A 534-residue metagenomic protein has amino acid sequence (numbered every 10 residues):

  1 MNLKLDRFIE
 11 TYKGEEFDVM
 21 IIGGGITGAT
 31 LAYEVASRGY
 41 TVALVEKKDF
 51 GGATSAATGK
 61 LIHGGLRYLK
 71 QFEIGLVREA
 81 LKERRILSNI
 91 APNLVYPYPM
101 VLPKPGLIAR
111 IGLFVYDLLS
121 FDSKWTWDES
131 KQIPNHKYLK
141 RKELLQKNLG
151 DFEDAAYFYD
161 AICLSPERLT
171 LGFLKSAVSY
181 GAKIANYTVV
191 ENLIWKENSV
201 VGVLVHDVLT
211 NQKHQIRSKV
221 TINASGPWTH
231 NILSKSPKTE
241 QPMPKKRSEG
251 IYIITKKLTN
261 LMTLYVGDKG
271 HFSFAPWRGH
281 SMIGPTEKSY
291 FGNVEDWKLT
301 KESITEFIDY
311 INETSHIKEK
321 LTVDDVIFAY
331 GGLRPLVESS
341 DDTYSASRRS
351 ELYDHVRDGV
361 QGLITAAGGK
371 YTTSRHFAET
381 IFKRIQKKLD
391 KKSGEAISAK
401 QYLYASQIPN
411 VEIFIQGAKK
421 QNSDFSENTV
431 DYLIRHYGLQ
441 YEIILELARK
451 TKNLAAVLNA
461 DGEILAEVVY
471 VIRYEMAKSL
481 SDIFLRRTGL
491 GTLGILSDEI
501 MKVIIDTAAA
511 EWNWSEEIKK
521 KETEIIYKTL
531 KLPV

Functional and structural regions predicted by a protein language model:
M1-V19, E34-R38: Extreme N-terminal leader/targeting segments of oxidoreductases
E15-F17, T210-V220: Core beta-strand elements of the Rossmann-like FAD/NAD(P) dinucleotide-binding domain in flavoenzyme oxidoreductases
G24-G25, K47: Glycine-rich Rossmann-fold phosphate-binding loop(s) that bind the pyrophosphate of adenine dinucleotide cofactors
A36-A57: Glycine-rich FAD pyrophosphate-binding loop
K60-E143, F272: Dinucleotide-binding Rossmann-like beta1-alpha1 core, especially the glycine-rich loop that anchors the ADP
K104-A185, L193-S199, S340-T343, R348-S350: Flavin (FAD/FMN) cofactor-binding and adjacent substrate-gating region of FAD-dependent oxidoreductase domains
F152, P166-R168, G172, S176 (+10 more regions): C-terminal catalytic lobe of FAD-dependent flavoproteins
N223-K238: Flavin (primarily FAD) binding-site architecture
